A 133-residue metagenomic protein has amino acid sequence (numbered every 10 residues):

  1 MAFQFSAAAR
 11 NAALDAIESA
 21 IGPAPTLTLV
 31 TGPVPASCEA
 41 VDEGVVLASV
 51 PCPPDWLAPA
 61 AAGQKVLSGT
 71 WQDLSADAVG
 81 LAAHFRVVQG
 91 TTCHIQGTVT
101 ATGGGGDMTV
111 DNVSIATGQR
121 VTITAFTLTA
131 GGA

Functional and structural regions predicted by a protein language model:
M1-F85, Q89-A133: Small cysteine-rich, disulfide-bonded extracellular modules of the LU/uPAR three-finger superfamily and closely related
